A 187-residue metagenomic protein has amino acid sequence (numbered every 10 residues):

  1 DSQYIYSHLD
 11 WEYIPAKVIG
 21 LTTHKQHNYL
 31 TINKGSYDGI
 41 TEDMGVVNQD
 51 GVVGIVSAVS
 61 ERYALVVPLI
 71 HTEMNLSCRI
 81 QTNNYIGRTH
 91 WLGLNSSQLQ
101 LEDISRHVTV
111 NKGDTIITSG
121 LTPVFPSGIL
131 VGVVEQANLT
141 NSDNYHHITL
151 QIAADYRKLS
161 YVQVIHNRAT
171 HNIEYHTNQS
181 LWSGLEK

Functional and structural regions predicted by a protein language model:
S2-K187: A secondary-structure micro-motif
